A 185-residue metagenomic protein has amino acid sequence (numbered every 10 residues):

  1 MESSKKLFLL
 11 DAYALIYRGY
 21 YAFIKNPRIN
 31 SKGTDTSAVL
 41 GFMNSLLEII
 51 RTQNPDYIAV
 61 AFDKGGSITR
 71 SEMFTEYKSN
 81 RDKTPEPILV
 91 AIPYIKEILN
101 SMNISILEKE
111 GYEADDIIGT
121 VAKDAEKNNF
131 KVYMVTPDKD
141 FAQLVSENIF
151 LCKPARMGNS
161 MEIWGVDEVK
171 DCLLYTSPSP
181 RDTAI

Functional and structural regions predicted by a protein language model:
M1-A59, D63, T69-E72: Non-catalytic, usually N-terminal nucleic-acid engagement modules in DNA/RNA processing proteins
E2-S4, K25-I29, S79-S177, R181: Extended two-metal-dependent nuclease catalytic cores across DNA- and RNA-processing enzymes
E72-S79: A short, surface-exposed helix-loop junction/capping segment
T183-I185: N-terminal low-complexity segments that are often proline-rich with Ser/Thr-Pro
